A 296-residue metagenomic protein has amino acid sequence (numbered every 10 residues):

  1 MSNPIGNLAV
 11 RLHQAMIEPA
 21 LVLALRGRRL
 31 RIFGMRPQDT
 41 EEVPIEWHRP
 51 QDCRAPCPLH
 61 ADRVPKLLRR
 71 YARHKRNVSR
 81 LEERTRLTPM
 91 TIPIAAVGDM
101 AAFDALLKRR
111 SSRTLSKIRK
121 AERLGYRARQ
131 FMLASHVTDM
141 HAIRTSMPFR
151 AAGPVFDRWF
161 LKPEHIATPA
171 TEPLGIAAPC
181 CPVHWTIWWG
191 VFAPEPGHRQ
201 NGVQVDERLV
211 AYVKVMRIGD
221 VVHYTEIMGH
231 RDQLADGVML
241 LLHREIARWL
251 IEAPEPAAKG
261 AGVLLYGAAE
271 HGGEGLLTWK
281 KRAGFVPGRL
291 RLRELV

Functional and structural regions predicted by a protein language model:
S2-A15, P19, L23-G27, L106-L234: A conserved beta-strand-loop-helix scaffold within acyl/acetyltransferase catalytic domains
S2-T40, L87-A102, A253-V296: Active-site/acyl-donor-binding loops of N-acyltransferases
I17-L21, G27-S135: Acyl-donor-binding surface of acyltransferase catalytic domains
L68, K117, A121, R144-P148 (+3 more regions): Hydrophobic, Leu/Ile/Phe/Ala-enriched alpha-helical segments that form helix-helix packing faces
P179-V296: Aromatic (often tryptophan-rich) hydrophobic motifs at membrane interfaces
